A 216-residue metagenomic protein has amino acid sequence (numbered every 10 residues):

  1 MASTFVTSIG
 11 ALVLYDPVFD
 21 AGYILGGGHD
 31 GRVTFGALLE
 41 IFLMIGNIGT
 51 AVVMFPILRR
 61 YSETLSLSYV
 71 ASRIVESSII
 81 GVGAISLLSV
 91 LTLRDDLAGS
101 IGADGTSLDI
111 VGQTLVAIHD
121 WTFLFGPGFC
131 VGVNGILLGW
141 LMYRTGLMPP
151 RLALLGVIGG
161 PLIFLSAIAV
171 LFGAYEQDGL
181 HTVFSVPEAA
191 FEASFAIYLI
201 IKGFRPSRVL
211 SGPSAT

Functional and structural regions predicted by a protein language model:
M1-T216: Hydrophobic, aromatic-enriched alpha-helical segments typical of multi-pass transmembrane helices
